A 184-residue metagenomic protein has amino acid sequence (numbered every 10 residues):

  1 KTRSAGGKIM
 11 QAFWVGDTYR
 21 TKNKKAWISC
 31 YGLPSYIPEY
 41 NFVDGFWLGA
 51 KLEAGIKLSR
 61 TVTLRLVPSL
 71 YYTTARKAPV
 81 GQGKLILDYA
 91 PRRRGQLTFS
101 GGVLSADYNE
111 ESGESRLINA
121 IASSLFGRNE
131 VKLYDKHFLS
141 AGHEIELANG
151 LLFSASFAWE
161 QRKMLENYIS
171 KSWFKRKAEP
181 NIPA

Functional and structural regions predicted by a protein language model:
K1, D88-P91: C-terminal, active-site-flanking charged/polar segments
K1-D44, K51, G113-A184: Transmembrane beta-strand segments of outer-membrane beta-barrel domains in Gram-negative and organellar OMPs
I28-Y40, K51, I56, T61-L85 (+1 more regions): Transmembrane beta-strand segments that form the barrel wall of outer-membrane beta-barrel proteins
G45-G49, A78-K84, R94-T98, K136-S140: Transmembrane beta-barrel architecture of outer membranes
A54-I56, L87-Y89, I145-L147: Residue-level signature of outer-membrane beta-barrel architecture
L58, T74-A78, V103-E111, Q161-N167: Gram-negative outer-membrane beta-barrel proteins
L58-R65, R92-L97, G150-F153, R162-M164: Repeated loop/turn-to-beta-strand initiation elements of outer-membrane beta-barrel proteins
P68-Y72, L87, F99-S105, A155-Q161: Transmembrane beta-barrel strands of outer-membrane/channel proteins
